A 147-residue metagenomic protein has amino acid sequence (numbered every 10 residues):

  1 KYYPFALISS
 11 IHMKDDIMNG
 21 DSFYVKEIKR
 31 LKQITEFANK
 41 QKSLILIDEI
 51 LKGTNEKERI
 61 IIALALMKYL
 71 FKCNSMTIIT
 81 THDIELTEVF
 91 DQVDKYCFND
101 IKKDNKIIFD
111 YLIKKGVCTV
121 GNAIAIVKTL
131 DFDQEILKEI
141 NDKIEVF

Functional and structural regions predicted by a protein language model:
K1-F147: ATPase nucleotide-binding head domains, primarily ABC-like/P-loop NTPase cores
